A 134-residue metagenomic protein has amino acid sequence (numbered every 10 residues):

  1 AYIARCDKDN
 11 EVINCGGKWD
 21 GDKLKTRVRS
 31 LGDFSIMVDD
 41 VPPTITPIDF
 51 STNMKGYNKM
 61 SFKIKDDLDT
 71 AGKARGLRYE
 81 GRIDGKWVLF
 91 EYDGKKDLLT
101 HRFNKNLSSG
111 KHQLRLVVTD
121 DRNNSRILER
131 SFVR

Functional and structural regions predicted by a protein language model:
A1-D66: Proteolytic cleavage junctions
D69-R134: Long, low-complexity serine/threonine/glycine- and acidic-rich segments characteristic of extracellular
